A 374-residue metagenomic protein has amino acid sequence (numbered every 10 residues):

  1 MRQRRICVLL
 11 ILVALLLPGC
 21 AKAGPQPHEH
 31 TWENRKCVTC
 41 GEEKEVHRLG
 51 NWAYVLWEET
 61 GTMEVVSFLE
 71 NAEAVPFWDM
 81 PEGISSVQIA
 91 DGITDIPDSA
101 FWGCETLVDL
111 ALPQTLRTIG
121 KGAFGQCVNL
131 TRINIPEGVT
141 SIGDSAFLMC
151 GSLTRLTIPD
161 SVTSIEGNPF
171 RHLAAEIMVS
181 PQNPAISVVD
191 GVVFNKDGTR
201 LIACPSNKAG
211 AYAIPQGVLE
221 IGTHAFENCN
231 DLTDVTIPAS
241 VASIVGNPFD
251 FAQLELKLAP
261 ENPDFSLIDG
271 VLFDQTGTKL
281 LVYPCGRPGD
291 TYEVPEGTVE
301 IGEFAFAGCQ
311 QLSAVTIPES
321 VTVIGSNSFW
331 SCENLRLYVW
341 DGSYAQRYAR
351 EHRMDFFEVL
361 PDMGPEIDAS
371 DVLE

Functional and structural regions predicted by a protein language model:
M1-C7: Bacterial N-terminal signal peptides that target proteins for export
L9-P18: Bacterial N-terminal signal peptides
L17-P27: Sec-dependent signal peptide cleavage junction
P27-T31, H47, N51, E58-E70 (+15 more regions): Structural signature of tandem-repeat unit edges
N34: Residues immediately within or flanking Cys/His clusters that coordinate Zn2+ in small zinc-binding modules
C37: Short cysteine-rich clusters marking metal-coordination/redox-active sites
K44: Cys/His-rich microdomains that often coordinate metals
